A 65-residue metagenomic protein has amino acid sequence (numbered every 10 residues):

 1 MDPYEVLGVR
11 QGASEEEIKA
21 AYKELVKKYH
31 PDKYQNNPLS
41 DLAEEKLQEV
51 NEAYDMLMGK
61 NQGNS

Functional and structural regions predicted by a protein language model:
M1-L47, E52-Q62: N-terminal J-domain/J-like co-chaperone modules of DnaJ/Hsp40 proteins
